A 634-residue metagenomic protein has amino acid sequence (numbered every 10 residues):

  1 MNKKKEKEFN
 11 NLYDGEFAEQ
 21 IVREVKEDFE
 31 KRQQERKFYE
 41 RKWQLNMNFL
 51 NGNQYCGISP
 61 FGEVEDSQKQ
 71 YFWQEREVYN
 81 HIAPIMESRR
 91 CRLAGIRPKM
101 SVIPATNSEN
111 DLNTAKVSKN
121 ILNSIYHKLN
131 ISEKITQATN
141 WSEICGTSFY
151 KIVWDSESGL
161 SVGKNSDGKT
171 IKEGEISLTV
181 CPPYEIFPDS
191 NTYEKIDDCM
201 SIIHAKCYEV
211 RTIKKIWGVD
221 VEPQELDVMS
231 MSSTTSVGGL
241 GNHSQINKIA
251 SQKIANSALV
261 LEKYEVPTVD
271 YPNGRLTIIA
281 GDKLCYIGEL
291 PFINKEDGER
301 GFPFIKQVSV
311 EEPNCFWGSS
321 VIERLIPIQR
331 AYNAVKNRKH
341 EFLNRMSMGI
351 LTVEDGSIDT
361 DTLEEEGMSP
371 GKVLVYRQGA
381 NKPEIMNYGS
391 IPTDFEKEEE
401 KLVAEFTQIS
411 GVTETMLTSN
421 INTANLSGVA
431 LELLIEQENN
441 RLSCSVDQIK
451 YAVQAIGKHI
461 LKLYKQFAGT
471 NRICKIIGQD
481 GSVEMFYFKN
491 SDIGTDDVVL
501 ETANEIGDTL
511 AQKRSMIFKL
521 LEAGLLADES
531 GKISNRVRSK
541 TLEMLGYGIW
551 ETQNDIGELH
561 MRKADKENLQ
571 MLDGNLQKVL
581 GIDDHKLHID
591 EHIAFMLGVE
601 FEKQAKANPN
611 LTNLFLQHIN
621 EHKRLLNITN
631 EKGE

Functional and structural regions predicted by a protein language model:
M1-I287, P291, S347-I350, S390 (+10 more regions): Extended, helix-rich architectural segments
A115, I131-S132, E143, V321 (+10 more regions): Active-site-proximal structural scaffolding
I121-K128, I328-G349, E398-T413, S445-T470 (+2 more regions): Generic, well-ordered alpha-helical scaffold segments in large soluble proteins
A258-A424: Extended, charged amphipathic alpha-helical segments
G428-G557: Extended amphipathic alpha-helical segments with heptad-repeat/coiled-coil character used for oligomerization, fusion
L526-S530, L576-I582, E600-A607: Charged, low-complexity interaction regions
N535-D565, K606-E634: Long, highly charged low-complexity segments enriched in Glu/Asp and Lys/Arg with interspersed Ser/Thr
R538, D583-F601: Amphipathic, non-membrane alpha-helical rod segments
